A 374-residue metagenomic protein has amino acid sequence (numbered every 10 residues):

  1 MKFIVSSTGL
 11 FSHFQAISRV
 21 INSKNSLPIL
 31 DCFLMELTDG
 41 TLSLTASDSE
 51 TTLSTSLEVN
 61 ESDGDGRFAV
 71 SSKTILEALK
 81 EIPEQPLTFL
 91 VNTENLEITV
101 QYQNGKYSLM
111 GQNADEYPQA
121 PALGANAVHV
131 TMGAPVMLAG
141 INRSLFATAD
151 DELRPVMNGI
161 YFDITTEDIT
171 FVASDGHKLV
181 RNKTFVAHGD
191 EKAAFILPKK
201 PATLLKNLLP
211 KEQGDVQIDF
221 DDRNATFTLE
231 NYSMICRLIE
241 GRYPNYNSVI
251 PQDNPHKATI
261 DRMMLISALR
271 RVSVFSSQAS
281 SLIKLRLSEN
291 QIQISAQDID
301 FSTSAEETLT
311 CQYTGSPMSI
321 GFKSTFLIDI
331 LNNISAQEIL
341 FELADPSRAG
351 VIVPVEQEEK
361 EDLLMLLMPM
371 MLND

Functional and structural regions predicted by a protein language model:
M1-D374: Structural preference for solvent-exposed beta-strand-turn elements and adjacent flexible terminal/loop segments within
